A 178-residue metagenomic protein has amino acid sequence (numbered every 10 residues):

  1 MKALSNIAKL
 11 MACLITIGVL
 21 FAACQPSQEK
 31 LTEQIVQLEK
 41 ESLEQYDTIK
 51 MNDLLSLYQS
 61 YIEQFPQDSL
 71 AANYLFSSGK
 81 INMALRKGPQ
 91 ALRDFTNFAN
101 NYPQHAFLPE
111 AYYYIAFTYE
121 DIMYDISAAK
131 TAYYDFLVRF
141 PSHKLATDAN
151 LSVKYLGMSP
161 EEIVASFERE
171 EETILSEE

Functional and structural regions predicted by a protein language model:
T48, L85, I122-M123, P160: Structural motif corresponding to the intra-repeat A-B loop/turn of tetratricopeptide repeats
Y61-A71, N101-L108, M123, L137-S152 (+1 more regions): Short solvent-exposed coil/turn linkers within tandem alpha-helical repeat scaffolds
